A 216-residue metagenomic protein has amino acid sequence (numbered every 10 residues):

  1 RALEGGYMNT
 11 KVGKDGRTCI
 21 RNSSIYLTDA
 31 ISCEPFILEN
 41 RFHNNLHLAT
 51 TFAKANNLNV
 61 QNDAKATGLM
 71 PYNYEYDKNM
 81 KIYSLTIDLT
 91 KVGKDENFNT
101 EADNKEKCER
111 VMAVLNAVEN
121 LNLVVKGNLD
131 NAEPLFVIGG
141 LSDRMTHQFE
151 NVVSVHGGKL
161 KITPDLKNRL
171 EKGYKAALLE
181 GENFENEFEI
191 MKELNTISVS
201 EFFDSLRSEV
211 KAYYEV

Functional and structural regions predicted by a protein language model:
R1-V216: RNA-binding basic/glycine-rich loop and surface signature characteristic of RAMP-family CRISPR effectors
